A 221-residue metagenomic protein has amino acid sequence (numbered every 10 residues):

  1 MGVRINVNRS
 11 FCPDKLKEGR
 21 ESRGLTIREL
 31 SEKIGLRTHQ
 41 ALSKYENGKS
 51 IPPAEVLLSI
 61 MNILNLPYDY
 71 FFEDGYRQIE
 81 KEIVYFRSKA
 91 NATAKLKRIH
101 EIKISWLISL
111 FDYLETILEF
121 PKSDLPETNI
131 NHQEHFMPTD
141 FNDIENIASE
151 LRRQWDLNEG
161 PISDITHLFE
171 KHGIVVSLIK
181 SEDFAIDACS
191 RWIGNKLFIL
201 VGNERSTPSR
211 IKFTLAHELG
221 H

Functional and structural regions predicted by a protein language model:
M1-K33, R37-G220: Short juxta-domain linker segments that transition from a proline/glycine-rich, charged coil into a short amphipathic
